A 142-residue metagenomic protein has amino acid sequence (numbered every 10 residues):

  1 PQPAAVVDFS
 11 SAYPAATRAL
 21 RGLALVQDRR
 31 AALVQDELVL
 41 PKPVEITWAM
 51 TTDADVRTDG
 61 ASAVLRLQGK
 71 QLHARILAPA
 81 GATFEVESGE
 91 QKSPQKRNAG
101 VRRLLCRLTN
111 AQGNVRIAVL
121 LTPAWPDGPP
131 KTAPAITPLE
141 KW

Functional and structural regions predicted by a protein language model:
P1-W142: CBM-like, beta-strand-rich accessory domains located in the C-terminal region of large, secreted polysaccharide-active
